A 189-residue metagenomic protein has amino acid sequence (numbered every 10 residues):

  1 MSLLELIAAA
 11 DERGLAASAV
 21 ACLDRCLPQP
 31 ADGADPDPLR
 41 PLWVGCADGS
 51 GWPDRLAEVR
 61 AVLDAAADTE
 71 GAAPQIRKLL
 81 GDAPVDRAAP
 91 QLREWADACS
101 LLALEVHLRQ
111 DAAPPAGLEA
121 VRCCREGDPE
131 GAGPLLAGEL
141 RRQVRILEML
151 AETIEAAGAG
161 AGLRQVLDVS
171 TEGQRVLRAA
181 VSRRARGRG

Functional and structural regions predicted by a protein language model:
M1-G71, G187: N-terminal domain-start signal
Q75-G189: An internal, amphipathic alpha-helical element
